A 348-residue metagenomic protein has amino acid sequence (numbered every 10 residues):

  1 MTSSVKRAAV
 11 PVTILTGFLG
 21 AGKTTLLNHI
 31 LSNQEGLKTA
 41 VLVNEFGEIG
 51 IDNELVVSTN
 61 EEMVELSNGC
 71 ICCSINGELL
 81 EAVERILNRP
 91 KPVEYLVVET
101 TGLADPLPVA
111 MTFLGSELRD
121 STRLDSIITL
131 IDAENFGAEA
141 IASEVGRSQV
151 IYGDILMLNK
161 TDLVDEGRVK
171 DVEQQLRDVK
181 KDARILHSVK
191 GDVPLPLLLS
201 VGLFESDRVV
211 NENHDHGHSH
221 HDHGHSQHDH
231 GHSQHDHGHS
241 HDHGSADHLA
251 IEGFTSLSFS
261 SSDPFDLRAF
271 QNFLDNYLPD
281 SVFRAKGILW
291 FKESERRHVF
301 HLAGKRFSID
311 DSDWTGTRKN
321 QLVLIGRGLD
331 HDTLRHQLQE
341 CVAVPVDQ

Functional and structural regions predicted by a protein language model:
T2-E139, E144: Nucleotide-state-sensitive switch-loop elements of NTP-binding domains
T2-S4, I155, V164-T315, N320 (+1 more regions): C-terminal accessory "lid"/substrate-recognition subdomains
I30, Q34, G50, L79 (+11 more regions): Conserved NTP-handling cores and scaffolds of large molecular machines
A40-V41, Y95-V97, T122-D132, V150-T161 (+1 more regions): Conserved beta-strand/loop subsegment of P-loop NTPase cores
V43, S74-I75, V98, K160 (+3 more regions): Small/polar loops that bind or transfer phosphate-bearing groups
F46-I49, G102-D105, A133-G137, T161-D165 (+2 more regions): Conserved nucleotide-binding/hydrolysis micro-motifs of P-loop NTPases
E78, A82, P108-T112, Q149-Y152 (+2 more regions): Alpha-helical scaffold elements adjacent to nucleotide-binding pockets in ATP/GTP-utilizing enzyme cores
I141, V145-G146, N159, K170-D171: Active-site glycine-rich loop that binds ribose-phosphate moieties when present
